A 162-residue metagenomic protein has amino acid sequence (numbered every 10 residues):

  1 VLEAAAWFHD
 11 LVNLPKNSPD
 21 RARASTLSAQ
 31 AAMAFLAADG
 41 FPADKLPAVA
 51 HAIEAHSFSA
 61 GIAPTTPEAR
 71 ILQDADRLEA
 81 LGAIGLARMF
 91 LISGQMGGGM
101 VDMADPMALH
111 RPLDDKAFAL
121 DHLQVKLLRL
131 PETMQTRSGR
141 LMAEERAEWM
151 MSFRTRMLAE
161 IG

Functional and structural regions predicted by a protein language model:
V1-S18, A24, S28, V49-S57: His-Asp-centered metal-binding catalytic motifs of divalent-metal-dependent phosphohydrolases/nucleases
A4-A5, L27, A31, D74 (+1 more regions): Residues within well-formed alpha-helices
L11-P19, L36, G40, S57-A60 (+1 more regions): Short amphipathic alpha-helical interaction patches enriched in hydrophobic/aromatic residues with interspersed Lys/Arg
R23-A37: An active-site-proximal "capping" alpha-helix that borders the catalytic cofactor pocket
G61-G162: Divalent metal-dependent phosphate-bond-processing catalytic cores, especially two-metal-ion Mg2+/Mn2+ enzymes that act
